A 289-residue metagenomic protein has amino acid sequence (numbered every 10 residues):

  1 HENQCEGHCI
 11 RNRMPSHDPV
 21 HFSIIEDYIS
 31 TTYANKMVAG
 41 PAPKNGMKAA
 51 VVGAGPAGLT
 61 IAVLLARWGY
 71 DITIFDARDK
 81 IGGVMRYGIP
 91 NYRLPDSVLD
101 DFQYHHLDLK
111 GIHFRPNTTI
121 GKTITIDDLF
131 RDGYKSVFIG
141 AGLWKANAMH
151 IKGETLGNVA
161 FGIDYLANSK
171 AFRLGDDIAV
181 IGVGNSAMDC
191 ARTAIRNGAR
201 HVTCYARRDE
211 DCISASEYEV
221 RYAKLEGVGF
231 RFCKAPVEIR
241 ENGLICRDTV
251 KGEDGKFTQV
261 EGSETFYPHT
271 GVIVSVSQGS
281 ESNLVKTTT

Functional and structural regions predicted by a protein language model:
E2-V52, R67-W68, L99-D100, Y104-L107 (+4 more regions): FAD-binding core/adjacent interface of flavoenzyme oxidoreductases
V51-F75, F114-D127, K145-N147, D164-E217 (+3 more regions): Rossmann-like dinucleotide/flavin-binding elements
D71-I74, R78-K110, F114-R115, A191-P236: Rossmann-like dinucleotide-binding cores of NAD(P)H-dependent redox enzymes
Y87-N91, F130-D132, G153-T155, E217-V220 (+1 more regions): Short low-complexity, flexible loop/linker segments enriched in glycine and/or proline with clustered acidic
I120, A235-E238: A structural signal for short, hydrophobic beta-strand segments that form beta-sheets in beta-rich/all-beta domains
V137, G243-L244, D248, E264-V274: AMP-binding/adenylate-forming core of the ANL superfamily
T155-L156, I239-G243: Short acidic-glycine loop/turn motifs at beta-strand connectors
K234-A235, D248-E264: Glycine-rich, anion-gripping cofactor-binding loops and their flanking helix/strand elements in enzyme active sites
